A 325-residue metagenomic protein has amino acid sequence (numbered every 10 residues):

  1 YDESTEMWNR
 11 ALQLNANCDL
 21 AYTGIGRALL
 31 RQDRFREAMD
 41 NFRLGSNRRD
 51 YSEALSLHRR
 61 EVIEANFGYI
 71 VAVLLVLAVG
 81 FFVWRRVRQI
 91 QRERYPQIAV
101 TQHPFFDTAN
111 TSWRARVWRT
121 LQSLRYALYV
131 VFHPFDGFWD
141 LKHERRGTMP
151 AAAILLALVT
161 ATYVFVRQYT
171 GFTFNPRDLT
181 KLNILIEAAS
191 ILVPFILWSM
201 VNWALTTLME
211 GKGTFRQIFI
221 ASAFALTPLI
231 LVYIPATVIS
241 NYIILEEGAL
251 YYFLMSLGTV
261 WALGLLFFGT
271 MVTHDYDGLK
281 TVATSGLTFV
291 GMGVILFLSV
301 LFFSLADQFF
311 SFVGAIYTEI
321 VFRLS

Functional and structural regions predicted by a protein language model:
L14, N47-R48: Structural marker of alpha-solenoid helical repeat scaffolds
C18, F35, D50-S52: Residue-level recognition of tetratricopeptide repeat
A21, A54-L55: TPR alpha-solenoid repeat register
N110-W113, V117-R216: Selected alpha-helical membrane-embedding segments in polytopic membrane proteins
I186-A189, W198-L305: Hydrophobic alpha-helical transmembrane segments and adjacent short intramembrane/lumenal linkers of inner/organellar
